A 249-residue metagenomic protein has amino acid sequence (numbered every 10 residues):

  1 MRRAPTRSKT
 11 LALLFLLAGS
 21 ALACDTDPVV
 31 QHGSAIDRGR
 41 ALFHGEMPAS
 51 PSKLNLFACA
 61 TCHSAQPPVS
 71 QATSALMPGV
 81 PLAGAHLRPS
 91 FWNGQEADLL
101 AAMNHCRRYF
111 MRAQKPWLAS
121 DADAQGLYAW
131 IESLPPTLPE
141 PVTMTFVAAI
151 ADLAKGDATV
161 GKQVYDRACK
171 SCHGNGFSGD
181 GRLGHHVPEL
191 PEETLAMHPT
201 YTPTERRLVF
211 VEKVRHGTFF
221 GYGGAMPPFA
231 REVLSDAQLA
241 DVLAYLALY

Functional and structural regions predicted by a protein language model:
R2-L11: Bacterial N-terminal signal peptides that target proteins for export
F15-A23: Hydrophobic h-region of N-terminal signal peptides that target proteins for export in Gram-negative bacteria
C24-K53, S133-V164, D180: Electrostatic cytochrome c docking/interface patches
G33-S34, S70-P116, L127, H186-Y249: Extracytoplasmic electron-transfer domains, predominantly the class I c-type cytochrome c fold
E46-S50, H63-Q66, C106-Q114, I131-L138 (+4 more regions): Sec/Tat-exported extracytoplasmic proteins
L56-P67, L127, G161-G176, M226 (+1 more regions): The canonical Cys-X-X-Cys-His
L99-A101, H105-Q163, Y245: Extended surface/linker regions that mediate inter-domain or inter-protein docking in multi-component redox
A154-Y201: Conserved small-residue-rich
